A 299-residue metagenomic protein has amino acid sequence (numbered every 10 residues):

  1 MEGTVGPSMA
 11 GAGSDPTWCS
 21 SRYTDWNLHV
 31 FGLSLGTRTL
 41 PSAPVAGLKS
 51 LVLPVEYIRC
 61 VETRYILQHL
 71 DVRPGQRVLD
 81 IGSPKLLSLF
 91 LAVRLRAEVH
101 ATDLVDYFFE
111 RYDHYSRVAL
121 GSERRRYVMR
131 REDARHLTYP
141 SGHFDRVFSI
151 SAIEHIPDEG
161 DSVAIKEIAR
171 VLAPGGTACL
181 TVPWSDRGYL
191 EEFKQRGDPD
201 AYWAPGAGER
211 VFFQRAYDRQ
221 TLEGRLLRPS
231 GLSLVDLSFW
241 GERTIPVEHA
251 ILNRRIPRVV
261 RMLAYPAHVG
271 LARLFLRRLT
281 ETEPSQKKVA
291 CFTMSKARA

Functional and structural regions predicted by a protein language model:
G6-V72: Class I SAM-dependent methyltransferase Rossmann-like catalytic core, especially the SAM/SAH-binding loop
R77-H136: Class I SAM-dependent methyltransferase SAM/SAH-binding core
L79-G82, D145, A178: Conserved beta-strand elements of the Class I
E132-V147: A short acidic, Gly/Pro-enriched loop at the edge of an enzyme's catalytic core that lines a small-molecule cofactor
D145-E159: A short SAM/SAH-binding and catalytic strip from SAM-dependent methyltransferases
E159-A169, T177-R298: S-adenosyl-L-methionine-dependent methyltransferase catalytic module, highlighting the catalytic core
